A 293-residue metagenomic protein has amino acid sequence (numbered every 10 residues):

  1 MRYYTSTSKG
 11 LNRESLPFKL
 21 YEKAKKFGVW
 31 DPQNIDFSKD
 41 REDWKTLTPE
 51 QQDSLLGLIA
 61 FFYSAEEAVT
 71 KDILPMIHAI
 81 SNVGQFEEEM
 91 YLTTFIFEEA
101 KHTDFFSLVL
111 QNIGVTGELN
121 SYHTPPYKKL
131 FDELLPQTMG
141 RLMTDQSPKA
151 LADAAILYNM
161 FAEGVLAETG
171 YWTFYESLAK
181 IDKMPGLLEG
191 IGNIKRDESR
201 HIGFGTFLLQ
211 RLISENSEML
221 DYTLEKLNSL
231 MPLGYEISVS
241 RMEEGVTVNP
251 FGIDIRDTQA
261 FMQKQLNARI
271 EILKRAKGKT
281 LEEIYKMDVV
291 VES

Functional and structural regions predicted by a protein language model:
M1-S293: Non-heme di-metal
